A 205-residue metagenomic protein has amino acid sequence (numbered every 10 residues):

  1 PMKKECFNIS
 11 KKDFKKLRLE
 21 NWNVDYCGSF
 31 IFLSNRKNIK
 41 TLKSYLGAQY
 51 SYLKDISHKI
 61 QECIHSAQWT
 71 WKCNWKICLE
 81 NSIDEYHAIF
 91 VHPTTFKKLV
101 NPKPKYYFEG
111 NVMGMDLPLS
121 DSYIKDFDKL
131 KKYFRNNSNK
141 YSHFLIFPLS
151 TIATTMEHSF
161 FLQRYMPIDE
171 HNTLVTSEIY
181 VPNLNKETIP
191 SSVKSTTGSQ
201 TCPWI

Functional and structural regions predicted by a protein language model:
M2-I31: Short Fe-S-cluster ligation motifs
W22-Y26, F30-I205: C-terminal catalytic domain of Rieske-type non-heme iron oxygenases
